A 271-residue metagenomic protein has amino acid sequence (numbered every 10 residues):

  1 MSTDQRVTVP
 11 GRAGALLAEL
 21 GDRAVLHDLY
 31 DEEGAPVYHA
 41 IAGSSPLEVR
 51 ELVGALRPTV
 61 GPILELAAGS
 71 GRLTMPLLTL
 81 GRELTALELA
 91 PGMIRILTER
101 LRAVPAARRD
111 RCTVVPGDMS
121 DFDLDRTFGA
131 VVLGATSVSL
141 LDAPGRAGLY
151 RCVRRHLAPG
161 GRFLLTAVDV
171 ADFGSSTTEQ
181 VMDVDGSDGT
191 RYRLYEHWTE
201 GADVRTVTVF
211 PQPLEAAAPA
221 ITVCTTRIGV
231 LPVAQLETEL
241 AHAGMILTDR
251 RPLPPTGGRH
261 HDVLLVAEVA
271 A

Functional and structural regions predicted by a protein language model:
S2-G61: Conserved class I S-adenosyl-L-methionine
A67-G69: Class I SAM-dependent methyltransferase "Motif I" SAM/SAH-binding loop
R72-D121: Class I SAM-dependent methyltransferase SAM/SAH-binding core
S120-A130: A short acidic, Gly/Pro-enriched loop at the edge of an enzyme's catalytic core that lines a small-molecule cofactor
G129-P144: A short SAM/SAH-binding and catalytic strip from SAM-dependent methyltransferases
G145, L164-A234: SAM-dependent methyltransferase
A147-P159: A short glycine-rich, Lys/Arg-flanked "PGG" loop and its adjoining helix->strand segment in the class I
V233-A271: C-terminal lobe and adjacent flexible extensions of AdoMet/dcAdoMet transferase-like proteins
